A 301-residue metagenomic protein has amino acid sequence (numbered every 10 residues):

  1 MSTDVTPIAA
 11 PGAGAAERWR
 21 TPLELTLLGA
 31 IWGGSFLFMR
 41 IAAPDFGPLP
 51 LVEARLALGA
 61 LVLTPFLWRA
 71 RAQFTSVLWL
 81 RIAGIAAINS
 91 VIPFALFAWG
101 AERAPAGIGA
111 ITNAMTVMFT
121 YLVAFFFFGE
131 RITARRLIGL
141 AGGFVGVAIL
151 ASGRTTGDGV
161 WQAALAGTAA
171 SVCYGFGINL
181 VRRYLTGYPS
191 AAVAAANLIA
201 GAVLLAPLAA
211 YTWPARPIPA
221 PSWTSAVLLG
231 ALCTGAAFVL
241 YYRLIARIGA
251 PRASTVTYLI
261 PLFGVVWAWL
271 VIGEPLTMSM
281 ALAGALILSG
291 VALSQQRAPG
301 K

Functional and structural regions predicted by a protein language model:
S2-P50, W99, T156-R183, K301: Glycine-/small-residue-enriched transmembrane alpha-helix faces in small-molecule transporters and effluxers
E17-P22, D45-L49, E53, F74-L80 (+3 more regions): Juxtamembrane helix-entry segments on the extracytoplasmic side of multipass membrane proteins
L25, V77-A87, I132-G143, A163-A164 (+2 more regions): Cytoplasmic-side transmembrane-helix entry/capping segments in multi-pass membrane proteins
I31-M39, T64-N113, I149, G230-I248: Specific transmembrane alpha-helical segments of multi-pass solute transporters/efflux pumps, especially DMT/EamA
A42, L51, R55, G100 (+7 more regions): Hydrophobic/aromatic residues within transmembrane alpha-helices of multi-pass small-molecule transporters
V52-A54, S90, F94, I108-M115 (+2 more regions): Helix-helix packing/entry segments at the starts of transmembrane helices
A57, L63, A83, V123 (+6 more regions): Hydrophobic transmembrane alpha-helices of multi-pass small-molecule transport proteins
A60-L63, T120-L122, F126, G157-T212 (+2 more regions): Transmembrane alpha-helical segments that form core, pore/gating elements of small-molecule transporters/exporters
